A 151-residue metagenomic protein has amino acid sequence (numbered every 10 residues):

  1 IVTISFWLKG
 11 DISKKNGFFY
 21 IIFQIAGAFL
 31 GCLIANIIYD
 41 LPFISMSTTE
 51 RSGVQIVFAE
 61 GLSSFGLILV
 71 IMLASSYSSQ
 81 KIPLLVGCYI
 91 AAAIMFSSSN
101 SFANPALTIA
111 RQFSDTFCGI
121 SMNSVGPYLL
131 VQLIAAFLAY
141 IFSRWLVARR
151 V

Functional and structural regions predicted by a protein language model:
I1-V151: Membrane-interface helix-loop junctions and terminal tails of multi-pass membrane proteins
